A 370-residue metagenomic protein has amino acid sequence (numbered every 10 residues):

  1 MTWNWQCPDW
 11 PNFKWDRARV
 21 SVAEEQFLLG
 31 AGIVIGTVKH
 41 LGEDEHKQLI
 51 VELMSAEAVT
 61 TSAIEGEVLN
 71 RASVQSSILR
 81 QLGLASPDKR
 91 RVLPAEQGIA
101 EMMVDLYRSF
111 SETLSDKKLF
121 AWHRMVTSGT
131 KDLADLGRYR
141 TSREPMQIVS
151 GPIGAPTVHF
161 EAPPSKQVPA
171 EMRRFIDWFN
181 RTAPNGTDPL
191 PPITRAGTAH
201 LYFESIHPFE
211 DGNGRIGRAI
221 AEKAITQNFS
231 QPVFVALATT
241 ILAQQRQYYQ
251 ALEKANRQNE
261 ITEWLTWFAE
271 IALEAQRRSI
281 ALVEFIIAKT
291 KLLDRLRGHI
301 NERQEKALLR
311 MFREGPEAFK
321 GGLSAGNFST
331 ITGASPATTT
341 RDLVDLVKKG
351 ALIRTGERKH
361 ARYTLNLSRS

Functional and structural regions predicted by a protein language model:
M1-S370: FIC/Doc superfamily catalytic core
